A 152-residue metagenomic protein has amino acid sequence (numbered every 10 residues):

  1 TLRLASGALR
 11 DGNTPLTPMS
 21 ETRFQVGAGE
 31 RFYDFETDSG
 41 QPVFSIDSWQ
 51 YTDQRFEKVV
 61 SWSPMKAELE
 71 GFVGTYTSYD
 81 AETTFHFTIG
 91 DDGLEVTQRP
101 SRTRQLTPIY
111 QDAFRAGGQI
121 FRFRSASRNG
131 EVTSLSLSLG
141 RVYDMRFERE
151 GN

Functional and structural regions predicted by a protein language model:
T1-N152: Peripheral terminal and inter-domain segments
